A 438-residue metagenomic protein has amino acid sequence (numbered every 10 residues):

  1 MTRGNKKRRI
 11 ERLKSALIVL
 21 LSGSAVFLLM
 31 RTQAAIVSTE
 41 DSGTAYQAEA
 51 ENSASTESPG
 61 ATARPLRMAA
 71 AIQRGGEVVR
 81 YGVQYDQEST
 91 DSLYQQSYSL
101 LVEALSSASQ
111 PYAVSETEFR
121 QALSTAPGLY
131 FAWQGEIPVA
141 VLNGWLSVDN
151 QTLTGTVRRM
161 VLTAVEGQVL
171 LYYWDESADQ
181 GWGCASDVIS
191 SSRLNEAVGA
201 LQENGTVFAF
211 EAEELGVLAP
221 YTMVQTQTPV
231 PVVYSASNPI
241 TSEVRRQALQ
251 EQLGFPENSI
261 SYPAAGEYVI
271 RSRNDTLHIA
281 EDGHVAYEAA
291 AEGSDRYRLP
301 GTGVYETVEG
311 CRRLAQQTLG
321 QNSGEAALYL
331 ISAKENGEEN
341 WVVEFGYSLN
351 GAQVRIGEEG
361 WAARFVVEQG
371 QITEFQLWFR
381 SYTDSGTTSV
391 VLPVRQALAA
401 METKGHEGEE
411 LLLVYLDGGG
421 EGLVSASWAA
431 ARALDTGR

Functional and structural regions predicted by a protein language model:
T2-K6, L20-G23, F27-Y305, D435: Preferential activation on post-signal-peptide N-terminal prodomains/segments of secreted or lumenal proteins
R9-L20: Membrane interfacial helix-start segments of signal peptides and signal-anchor transmembrane helices
A25-V26, C311, A315, A363-F365: Short low-polarity hydrophobic stretches
T90-E116, A126, S235-L253, Y297-G337 (+1 more regions): Short, non-transmembrane alpha-helical segments in secretory-pathway proteins
G144, S242-G283, A289, A326-Q371 (+2 more regions): Exposed beta-strand-loop-beta-strand "reactive/processing" segments of non-cytosolic proteins
L146, Q151-T206, L218, V308 (+4 more regions): Zymogen propeptides/activation segments of proteases
